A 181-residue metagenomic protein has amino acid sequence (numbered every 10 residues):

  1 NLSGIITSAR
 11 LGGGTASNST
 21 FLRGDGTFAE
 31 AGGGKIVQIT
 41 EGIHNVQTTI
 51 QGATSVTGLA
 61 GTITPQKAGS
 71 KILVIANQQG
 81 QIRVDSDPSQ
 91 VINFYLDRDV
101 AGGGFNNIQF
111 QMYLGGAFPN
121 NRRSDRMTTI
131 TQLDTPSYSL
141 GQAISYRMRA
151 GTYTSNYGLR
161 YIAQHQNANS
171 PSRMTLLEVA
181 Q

Functional and structural regions predicted by a protein language model:
N1-G34, A68: Extracellular repetitive beta-rich solenoid segments
G13-T15, V56, P88-S89, D125: Short solvent-exposed loop/turn micro-motifs enriched in small/polar/acidic residues
F28-I36, I50-V56, G104-N107: Tryptophan-centered short beta-strand motifs
I36-Q47, L59-T62: Short amphipathic
I43-Q47, Q51, P65-Q181: Terminal beta-strand-rich extracellular "head" domains that mediate receptor/glycan or other ligand binding
V56-L59, I75: Short, solvent-exposed beta-alpha or beta-beta edge segments that form flexible loop/patches at the rim of ligand
